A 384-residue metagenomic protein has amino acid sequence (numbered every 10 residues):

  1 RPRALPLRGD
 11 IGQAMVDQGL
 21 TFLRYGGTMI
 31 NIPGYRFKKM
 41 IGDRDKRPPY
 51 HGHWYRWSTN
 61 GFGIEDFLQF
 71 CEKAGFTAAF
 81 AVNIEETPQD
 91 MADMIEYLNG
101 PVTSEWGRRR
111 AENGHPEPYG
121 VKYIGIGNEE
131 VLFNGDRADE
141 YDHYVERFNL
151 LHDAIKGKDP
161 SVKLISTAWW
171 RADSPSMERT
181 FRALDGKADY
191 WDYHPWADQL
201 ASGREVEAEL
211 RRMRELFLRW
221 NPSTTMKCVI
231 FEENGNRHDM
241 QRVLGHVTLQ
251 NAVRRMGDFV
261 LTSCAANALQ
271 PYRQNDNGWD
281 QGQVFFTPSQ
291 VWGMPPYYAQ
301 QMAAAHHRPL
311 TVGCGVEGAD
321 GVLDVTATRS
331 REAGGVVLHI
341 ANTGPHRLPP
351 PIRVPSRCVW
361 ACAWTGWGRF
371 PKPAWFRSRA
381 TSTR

Functional and structural regions predicted by a protein language model:
R1-Q13, D17: Extended acidic/polar, glycine-enriched regions that form or flank non-catalytic beta-rich accessory modules
Q18-R47, E65, K73, T77 (+2 more regions): Aromatic-lined carbohydrate-binding surfaces of glycoside hydrolases
G19, C71, M94, I124 (+7 more regions): Conserved, mostly hydrophobic/aromatic
N31-I64, Q69, W106-N134: Aromatic- and acidic-residue-enriched carbohydrate-binding clefts of CAZyme catalytic domains
Y97, R108-R110, R137-Q250, M256-F259 (+1 more regions): Noncatalytic carbohydrate-binding groove/subsite architecture in carbohydrate-active enzymes
M226-T328, E332-G334: Aromatic/acidic polysaccharide-binding cleft in carbohydrate-active enzymes
G318, T343-R384: C-terminal beta-sandwich/jelly-roll accessory domains of carbohydrate-active enzymes
G334-T343: Short, well-ordered beta-strand segments enriched in hydrophobic/aromatic residues
